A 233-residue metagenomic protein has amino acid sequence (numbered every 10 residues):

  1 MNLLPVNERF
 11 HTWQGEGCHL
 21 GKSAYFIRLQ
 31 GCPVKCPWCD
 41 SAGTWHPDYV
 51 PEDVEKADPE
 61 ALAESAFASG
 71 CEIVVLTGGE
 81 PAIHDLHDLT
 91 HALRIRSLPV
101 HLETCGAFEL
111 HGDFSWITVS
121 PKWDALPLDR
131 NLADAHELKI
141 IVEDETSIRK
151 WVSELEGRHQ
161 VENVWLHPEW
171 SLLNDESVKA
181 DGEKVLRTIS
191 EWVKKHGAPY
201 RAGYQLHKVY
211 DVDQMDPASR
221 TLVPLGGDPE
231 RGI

Functional and structural regions predicted by a protein language model:
M1-E52, K208-I233: N-terminal [4Fe-4S]-dependent radical SAM core
L4-H11, S23-A24, K35-S115: Conserved Radical SAM active-site core
A63, A82-I233: Conserved AdoMet/S-adenosylmethionine-binding subsite of the radical SAM
